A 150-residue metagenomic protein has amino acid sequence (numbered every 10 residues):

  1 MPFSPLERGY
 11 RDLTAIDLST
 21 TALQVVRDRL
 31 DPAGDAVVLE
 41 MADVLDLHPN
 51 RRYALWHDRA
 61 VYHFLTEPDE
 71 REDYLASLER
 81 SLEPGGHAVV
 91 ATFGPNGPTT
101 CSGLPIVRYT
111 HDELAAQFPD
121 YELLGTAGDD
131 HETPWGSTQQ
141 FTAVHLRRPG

Functional and structural regions predicted by a protein language model:
M1-R51, L65-G150: Class I (Rossmann-like) S-adenosyl-L-methionine-dependent methyltransferase catalytic domain, capturing the SAM-binding
A54: Conserved acidic residues
H57: A conserved beta-strand element that flanks and buttresses the S-adenosyl-L-methionine
A60-F64: Short catalytic micro-motifs in class I SAM-dependent methyltransferases
